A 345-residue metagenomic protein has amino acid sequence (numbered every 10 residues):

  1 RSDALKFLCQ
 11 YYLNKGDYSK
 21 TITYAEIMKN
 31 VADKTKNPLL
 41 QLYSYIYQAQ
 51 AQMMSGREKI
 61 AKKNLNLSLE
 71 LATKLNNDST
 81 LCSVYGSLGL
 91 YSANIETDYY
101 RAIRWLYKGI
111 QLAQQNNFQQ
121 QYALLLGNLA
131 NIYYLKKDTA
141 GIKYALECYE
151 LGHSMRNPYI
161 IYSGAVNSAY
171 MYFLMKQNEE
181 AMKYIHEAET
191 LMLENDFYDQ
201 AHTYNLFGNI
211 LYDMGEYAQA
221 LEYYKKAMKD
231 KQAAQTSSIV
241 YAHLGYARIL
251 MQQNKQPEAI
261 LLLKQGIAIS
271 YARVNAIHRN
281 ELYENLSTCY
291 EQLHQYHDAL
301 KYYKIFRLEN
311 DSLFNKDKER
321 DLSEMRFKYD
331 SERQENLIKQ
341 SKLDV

Functional and structural regions predicted by a protein language model:
S2, F7, I22, T139 (+4 more regions): Hydrophobic positions within repeat-based interaction scaffolds
D3-N14, L40-M54, S79-I95, L106 (+5 more regions): Conserved alpha-helical positions within TPR/SEL1-like repeat arrays
A4, Y18, K34, D78-S79 (+5 more regions): Coil residues (strongly favoring Ser/Thr
K15, T35, S55, L75 (+9 more regions): Structural motif corresponding to the intra-repeat A-B loop/turn of tetratricopeptide repeats
Y18, P38, E58, D78 (+9 more regions): TPR-repeat structural position
E26-D33, N66-N76, Y107-N117, L146-R156 (+4 more regions): Amphipathic alpha-helical segments of tetratricopeptide repeats
T35-L39, L75-S79, D98-Y99, N116-Q119 (+5 more regions): Inter-repeat boundary and helix-capping residues of tandem alpha-helical solenoids
